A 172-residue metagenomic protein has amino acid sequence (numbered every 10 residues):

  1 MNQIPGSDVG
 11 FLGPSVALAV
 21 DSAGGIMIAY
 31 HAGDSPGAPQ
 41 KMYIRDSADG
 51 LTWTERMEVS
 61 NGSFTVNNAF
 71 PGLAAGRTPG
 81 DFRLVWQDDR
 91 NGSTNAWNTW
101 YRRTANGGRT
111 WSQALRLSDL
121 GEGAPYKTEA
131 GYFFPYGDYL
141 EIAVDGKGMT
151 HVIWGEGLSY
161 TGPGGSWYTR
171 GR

Functional and structural regions predicted by a protein language model:
M1-R172: Extracellular, repeat-based ectodomains that mediate carbohydrate processing or recognition
